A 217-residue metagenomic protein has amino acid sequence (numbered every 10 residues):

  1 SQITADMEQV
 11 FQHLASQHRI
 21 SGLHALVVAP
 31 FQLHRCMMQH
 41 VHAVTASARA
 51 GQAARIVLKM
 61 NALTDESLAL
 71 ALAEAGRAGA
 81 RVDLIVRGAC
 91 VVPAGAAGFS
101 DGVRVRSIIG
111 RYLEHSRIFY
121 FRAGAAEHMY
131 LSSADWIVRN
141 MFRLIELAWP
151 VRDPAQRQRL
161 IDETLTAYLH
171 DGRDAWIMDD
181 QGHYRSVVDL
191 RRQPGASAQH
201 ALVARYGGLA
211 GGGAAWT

Functional and structural regions predicted by a protein language model:
S1-Q17: Mobile "lid/hinge" segments at catalytic clefts and subdomain interfaces of large enzymes
T4, H18-G22, P30-T217: PLD/PLD-like phosphodiesterase catalytic module centered on the HKD motif
V10, L26-V27: Solvent-exposed, charged helical/coil patches that constitute nucleic-acid or partner-interaction surfaces
